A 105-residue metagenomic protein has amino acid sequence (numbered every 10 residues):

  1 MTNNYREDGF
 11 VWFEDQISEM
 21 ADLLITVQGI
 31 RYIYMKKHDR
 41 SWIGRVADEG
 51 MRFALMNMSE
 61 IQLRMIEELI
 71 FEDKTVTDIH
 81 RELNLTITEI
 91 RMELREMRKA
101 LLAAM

Functional and structural regions predicted by a protein language model:
M1-W42: Charged, low-cysteine interdomain linkers and short loop/connector segments that bridge structured helical modules
Y34-Q62: Amphipathic alpha-helical segment used for protein-protein interaction
M56-T75: Short amphipathic alpha helix immediately N-terminal
R81-M105: DNA-recognition helix of helix-turn-helix
